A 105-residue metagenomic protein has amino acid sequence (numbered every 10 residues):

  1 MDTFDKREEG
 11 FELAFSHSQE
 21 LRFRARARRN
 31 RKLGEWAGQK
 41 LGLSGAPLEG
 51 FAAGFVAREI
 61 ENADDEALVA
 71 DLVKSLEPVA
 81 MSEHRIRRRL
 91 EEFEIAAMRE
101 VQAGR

Functional and structural regions predicted by a protein language model:
M1-R105: A charge-rich, low-complexity, intrinsically flexible signal that marks solvent-exposed coils, linkers, repeats
